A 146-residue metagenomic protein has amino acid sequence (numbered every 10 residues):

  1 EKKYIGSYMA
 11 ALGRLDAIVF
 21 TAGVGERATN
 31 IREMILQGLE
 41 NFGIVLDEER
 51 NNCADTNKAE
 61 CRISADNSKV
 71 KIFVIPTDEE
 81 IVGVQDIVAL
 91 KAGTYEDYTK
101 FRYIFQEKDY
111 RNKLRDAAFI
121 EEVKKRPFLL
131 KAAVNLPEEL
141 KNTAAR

Functional and structural regions predicted by a protein language model:
K2-K100, I104, F119, R126-A145: ATP-binding/phosphotransfer module of carbohydrate and carboxylate kinases, centering on a glycine-rich
D109-L114: Outer-membrane beta-barrel transmembrane strand signature
